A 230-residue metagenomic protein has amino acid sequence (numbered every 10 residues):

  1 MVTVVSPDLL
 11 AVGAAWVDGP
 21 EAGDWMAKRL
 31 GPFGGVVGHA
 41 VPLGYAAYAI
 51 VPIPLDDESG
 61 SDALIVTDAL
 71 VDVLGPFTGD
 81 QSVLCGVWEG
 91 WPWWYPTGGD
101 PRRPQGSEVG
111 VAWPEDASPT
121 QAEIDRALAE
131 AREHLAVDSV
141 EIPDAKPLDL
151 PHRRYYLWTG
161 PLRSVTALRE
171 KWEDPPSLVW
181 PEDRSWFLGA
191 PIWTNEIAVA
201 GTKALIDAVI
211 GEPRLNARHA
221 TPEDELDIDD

Functional and structural regions predicted by a protein language model:
M1-A167: Extended, low-hydrophobicity segments enriched in charged/polar residues
G86, G90, D100, W172-D174 (+3 more regions): Generic preference for flexible, low-structure residues
H134, D138, P181-S185, D229: Alpha-helical context
D149-L205: Amphipathic protein-protein interaction modules
L188-D230: Alpha-helical oligomerization segments
